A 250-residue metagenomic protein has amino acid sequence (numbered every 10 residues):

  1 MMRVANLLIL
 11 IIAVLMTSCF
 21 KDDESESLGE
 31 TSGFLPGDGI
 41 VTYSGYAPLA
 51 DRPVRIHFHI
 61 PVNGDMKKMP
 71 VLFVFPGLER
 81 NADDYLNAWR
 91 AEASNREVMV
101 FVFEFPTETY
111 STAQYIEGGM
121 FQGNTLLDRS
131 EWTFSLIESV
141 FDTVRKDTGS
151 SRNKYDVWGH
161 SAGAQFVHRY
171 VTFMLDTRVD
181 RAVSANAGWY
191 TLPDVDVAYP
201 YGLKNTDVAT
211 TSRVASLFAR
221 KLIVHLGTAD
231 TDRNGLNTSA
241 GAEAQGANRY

Functional and structural regions predicted by a protein language model:
M1-L8: Bacterial N-terminal signal peptides that target proteins for export
L8-M16: Bacterial N-terminal signal peptides
C19-V71, N81-D84, T125, R129 (+7 more regions): A domain-start/cap signature at the N-terminus of enzymes
L49-D51, G64-K67, A91-R96, G149-S151 (+3 more regions): Extracellular/periplasmic catalytic domains that process cell-envelope and extracellular macromolecules
M69, L78-T143: Active-site machinery of serine-nucleophile hydrolases
P70-G77, L226: The conserved beta1-alpha1 loop
P76, G159-R169: Glycine-rich nucleophile elbow surrounding the catalytic serine of serine-hydrolase chemistry
D180-Y250: The feature captures the conserved acid-bearing segment of alpha/beta-hydrolase catalytic domains
